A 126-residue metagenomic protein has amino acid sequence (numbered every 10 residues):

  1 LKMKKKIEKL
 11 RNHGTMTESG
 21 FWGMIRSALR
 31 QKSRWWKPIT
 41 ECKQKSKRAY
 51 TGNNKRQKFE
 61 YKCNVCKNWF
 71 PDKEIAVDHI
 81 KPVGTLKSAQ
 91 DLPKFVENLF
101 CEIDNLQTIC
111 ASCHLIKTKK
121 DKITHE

Functional and structural regions predicted by a protein language model:
K4-V65, P93-D104: Short, charged surface segments at domain edges that flank catalytic/cofactor-binding sites
K62, A76, I109: The −1 position to Zn-ligating cysteines in a subset of zinc-ribbon hairpins
C63, H125-E126: Long, contiguous alpha-helical scaffold regions
K67, H114: Cys/His-coordinated zinc-binding microdomains
N68-L106, I123: Histidine-centered nuclease catalytic patch
N105-C113: Cysteine-rich micro-motifs
I116-T124: Short flanking/linker segments adjacent to small metal-binding domains or redox-active Cys/His motifs
